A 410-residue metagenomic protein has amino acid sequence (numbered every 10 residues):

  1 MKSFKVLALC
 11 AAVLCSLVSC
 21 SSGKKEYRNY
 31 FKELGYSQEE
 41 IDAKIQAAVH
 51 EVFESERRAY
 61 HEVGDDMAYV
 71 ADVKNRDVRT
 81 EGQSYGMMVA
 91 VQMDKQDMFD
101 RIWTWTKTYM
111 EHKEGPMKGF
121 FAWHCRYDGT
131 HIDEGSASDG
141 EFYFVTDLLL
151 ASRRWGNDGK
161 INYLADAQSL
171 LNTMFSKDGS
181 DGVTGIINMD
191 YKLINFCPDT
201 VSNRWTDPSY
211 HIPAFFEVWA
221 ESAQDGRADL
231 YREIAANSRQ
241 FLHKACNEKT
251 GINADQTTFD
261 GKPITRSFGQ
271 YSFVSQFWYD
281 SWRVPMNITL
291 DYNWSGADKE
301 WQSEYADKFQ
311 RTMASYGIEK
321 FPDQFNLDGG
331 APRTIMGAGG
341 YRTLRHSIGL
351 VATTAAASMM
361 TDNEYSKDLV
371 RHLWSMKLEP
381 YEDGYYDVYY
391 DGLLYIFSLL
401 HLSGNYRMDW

Functional and structural regions predicted by a protein language model:
M1-A8: Bacterial N-terminal signal peptides that target proteins for export
L17-S19: C-terminal motif of bacterial Sec signal peptides marking the signal peptidase cleavage site
K25-A47, E51, R76-T80, G115-F120 (+4 more regions): Extended ligand-binding clefts on enzyme/binding-domain cores
D42-Y85, A90-H112, M117-D133: Internal amphipathic alpha-helical repeat/solenoid segments
D77-T80, F99-K107, G135-L150, W155 (+1 more regions): Mobile, glycine-rich extracellular loop/lid and propeptide segments that shape or gate substrate/ligand access
M87-D94, Y143-R154, A214-E221, M286-N293 (+2 more regions): Short glycine/serine- and small hydrophobic-enriched flexible loop segments
A90, W103, L148, L164 (+4 more regions): Inward-facing hydrophobic residues that define packing positions of alpha-helical scaffold repeats
E379-W410: Hydrophobic, glycine-enriched assembly/anchoring segments
